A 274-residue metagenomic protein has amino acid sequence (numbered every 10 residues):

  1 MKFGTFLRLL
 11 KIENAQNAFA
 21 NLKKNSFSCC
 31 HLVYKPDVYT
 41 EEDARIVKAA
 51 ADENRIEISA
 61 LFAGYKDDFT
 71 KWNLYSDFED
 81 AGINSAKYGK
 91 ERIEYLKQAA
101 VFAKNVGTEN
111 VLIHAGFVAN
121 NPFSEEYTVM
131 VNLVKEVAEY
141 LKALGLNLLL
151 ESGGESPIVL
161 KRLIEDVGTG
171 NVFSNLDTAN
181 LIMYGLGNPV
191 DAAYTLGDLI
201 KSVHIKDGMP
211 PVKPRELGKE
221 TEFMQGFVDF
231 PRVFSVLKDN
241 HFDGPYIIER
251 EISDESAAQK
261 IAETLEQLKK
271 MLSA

Functional and structural regions predicted by a protein language model:
M1-F6, A60, G64-A81: N-terminal small/glycine-rich loop or linker at the start of catalytic domains across soluble metabolic enzymes
M1-G4, L9-S28, R45, D52-N54 (+5 more regions): Histidine-acidic metal/acid-base catalytic patches
G4-F6, C30-Y34, N147-E151: Short catalytic-loop micro-motif centered on adjacent basic/acidic residues
E13-N17, E53, T70-F173: Active-site acidic/histidine proton-transfer and metal-coordination neighborhood in alpha/beta enzyme cores
S28-Y34, E57-L61, E109-I113: Short, well-structured secondary-structure segments
H31-D52, A115-P122: Glycine-rich, proline-tolerant flexible connector loops at the mouths of alpha/beta enzymes
K35, K66, G116, G153 (+2 more regions): Flexible loop residues that form catalytic and substrate-binding hotspots at small-molecule/glycan-binding clefts
K48-Y65, V131-L144, F230-V233: Alpha-helix-loop-beta-strand connector modules within alpha/beta enzyme cores
